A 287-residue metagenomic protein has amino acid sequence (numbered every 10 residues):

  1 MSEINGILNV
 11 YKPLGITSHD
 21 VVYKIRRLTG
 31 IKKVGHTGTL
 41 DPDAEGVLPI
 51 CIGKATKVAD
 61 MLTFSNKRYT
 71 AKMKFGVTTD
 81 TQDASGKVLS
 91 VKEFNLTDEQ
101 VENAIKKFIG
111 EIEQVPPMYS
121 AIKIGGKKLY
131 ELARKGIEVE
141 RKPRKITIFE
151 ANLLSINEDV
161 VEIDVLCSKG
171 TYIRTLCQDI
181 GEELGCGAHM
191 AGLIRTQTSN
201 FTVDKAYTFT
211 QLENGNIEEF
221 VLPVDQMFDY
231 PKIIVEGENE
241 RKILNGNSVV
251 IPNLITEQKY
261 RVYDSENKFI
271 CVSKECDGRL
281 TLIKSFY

Functional and structural regions predicted by a protein language model:
M1-P13, T17-L40, A44-V47, E99 (+1 more regions): Accessory RNA 3′-end/elbow-binding domains used by RNA modification enzymes
K33-T63, E131, K135: Glycine/acidic-rich beta-strand-loop module
T39-L40, D60-T63, A121, P143 (+1 more regions): Replace "in large, NTP-powered and nucleic-acid-processing enzymes" with "in large, NTP-powered factors and other
I50, A71, G126, L176 (+2 more regions): Residue-level signal for inorganic ion chemistry
D60-F75, V139-L153: Structural signature of FAD isoalloxazine-binding scaffolds in flavoprotein oxidoreductases
M61-E113: Acidic, low-complexity central loop/insert segments
S120, I124-P143, I148-F149: Extended alpha-helical targeting/anchoring segments, especially N-terminal organellar/secretory targeting helices
A121, V160-D204: Pseudouridine synthase
